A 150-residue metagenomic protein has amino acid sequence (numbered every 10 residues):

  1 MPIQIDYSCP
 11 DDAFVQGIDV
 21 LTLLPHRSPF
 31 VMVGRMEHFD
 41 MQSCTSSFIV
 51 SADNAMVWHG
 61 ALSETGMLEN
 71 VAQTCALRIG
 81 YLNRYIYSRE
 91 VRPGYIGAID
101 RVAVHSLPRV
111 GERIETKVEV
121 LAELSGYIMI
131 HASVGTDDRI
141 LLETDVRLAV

Functional and structural regions predicted by a protein language model:
M1-A13, T45, L77, P108-E112 (+1 more regions): HotDog/MaoC-like acyl-thioester-processing domains
A13-F14, L77-E115: Hydrophobic beta-strand-centered segment that forms part of the acyl-chain substrate-binding groove
G17-R27, E90: Short aromatic-glycine motifs in intrinsically disordered, low-complexity regions
P25-M32, R109-E115: Short coil-to-beta-strand transition motifs
R27-S63: Catalytic strand-loop segment that frames the active site of acyl-thioester-processing enzymes
V33-G34, I99, M129, E143: Hydrophobic residues on conserved beta-strands that form the core of alpha/beta folds
G34-E37, D100, H105, E119-L121: Conserved positions in beta-strands of structured domains
H59-R78, Y95-G97: Compact, glycine-rich, soluble single-domain proteins
